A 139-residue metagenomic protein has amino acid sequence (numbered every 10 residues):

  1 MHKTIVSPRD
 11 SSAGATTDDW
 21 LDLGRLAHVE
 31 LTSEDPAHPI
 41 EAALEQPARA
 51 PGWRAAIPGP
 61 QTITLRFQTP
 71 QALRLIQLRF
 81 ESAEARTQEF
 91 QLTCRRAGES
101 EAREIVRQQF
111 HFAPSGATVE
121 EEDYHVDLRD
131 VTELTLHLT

Functional and structural regions predicted by a protein language model:
M1-Q68, E81-E84, E89: Disordered, acidic Ser/Thr/Pro-rich linker "stalks" and the adjacent N-terminal cap of the next globular domain
R25, P58, A72, S115-A117 (+1 more regions): Short linear sequence elements within intrinsically disordered, low-complexity coil regions
V29, T62-F67, L73-R79, E121-T139: Hydrophobic/aromatic beta-strand segments within beta-rich folds
T62, Q91-C94, Q109: N-terminal soluble domains immediately following signal/targeting peptides that reside in extracytoplasmic
A72, A83, E101-R103: A general "mature secreted/periplasmic domain" signal
A85-E99: Short, surface-exposed beta-strand/strand-loop-strand elements in extracellular ectodomains
A102-D127: Extracellular carbohydrate recognition and processing domains and analogous Trp-centered ligand-binding platforms
